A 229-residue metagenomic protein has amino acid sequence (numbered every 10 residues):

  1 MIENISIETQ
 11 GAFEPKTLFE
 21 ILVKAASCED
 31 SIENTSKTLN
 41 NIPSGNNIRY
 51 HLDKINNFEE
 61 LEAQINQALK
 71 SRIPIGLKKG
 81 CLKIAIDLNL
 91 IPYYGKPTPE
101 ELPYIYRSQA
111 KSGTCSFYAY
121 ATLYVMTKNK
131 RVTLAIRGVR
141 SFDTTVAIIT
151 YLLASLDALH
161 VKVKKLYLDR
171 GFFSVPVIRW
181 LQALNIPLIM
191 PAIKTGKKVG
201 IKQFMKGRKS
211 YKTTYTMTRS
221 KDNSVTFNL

Functional and structural regions predicted by a protein language model:
M1-D53: Gly/serine-rich nucleotide phosphate-binding loop at the start of the catalytic core of nucleotide/ADP-ribose-handling
I21, T35, S44, G80-Y94 (+3 more regions): Short, conserved catalytic/metal-binding motifs centered on acidic residues
N40-N41, C81-L82, A154-L159, I178-M190 (+1 more regions): Short, surface-exposed basic-aromatic patches at helix termini and helix-loop junctions that form
Y50-T127: Active-site-proximal, Lys/Arg-enriched surface segment that forms a nucleic-acid-binding/basic interface patch
K96-A110, V175-I193: A short alpha/beta connector and helix-capping loop motif
R107-K162: Electropositive, glycine- and tryptophan-enriched low-complexity nucleic-acid-binding patches
V146, L159, L168, V175-P176: Glycine-rich phosphate/ribose-binding loops and adjacent secondary-structure elements that form binding surfaces
L184-L229: An anionic, glycine-rich sequence signature occurring as long contiguous blocks
